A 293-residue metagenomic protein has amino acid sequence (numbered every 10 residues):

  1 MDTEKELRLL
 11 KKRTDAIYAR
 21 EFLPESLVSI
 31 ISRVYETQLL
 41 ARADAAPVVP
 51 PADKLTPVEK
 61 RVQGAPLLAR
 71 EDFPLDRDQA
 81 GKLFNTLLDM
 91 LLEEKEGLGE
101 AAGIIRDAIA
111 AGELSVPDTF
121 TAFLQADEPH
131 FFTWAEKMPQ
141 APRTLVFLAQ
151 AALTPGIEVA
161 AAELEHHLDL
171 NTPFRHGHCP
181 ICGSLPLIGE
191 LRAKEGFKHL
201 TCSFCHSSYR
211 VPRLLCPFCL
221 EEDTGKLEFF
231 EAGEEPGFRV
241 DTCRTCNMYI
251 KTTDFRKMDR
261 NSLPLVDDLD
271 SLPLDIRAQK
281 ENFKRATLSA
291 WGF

Functional and structural regions predicted by a protein language model:
R8-E165: N-terminal alpha-helical interaction blocks
F84, A102-R106, E158, F174-H176 (+3 more regions): Generic ordered-secondary-structure signal
A161-A278: Cys/His-clustered metal-coordination modules, chiefly Zn-binding fingers
E228-F230, S289-F293: Juxtamembrane/interfacial segments around transmembrane helices
L274-W291: C-terminal membrane-proximal segments flanking the terminal transmembrane helix
